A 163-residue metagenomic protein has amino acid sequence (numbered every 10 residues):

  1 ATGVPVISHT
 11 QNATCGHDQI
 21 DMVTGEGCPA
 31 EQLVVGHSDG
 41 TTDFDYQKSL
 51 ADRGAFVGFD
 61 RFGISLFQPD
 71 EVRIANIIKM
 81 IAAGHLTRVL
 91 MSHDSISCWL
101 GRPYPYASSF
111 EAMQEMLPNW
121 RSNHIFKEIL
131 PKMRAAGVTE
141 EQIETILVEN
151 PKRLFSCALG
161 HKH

Functional and structural regions predicted by a protein language model:
A1, F56, G63-L66: Active-site gating/metal-coordination segments in enzymes
A1-T41: Divalent metal-binding pocket/active-site signature
P5, T24-Q32, S49-G58, H85-T87: Glycine-enriched alpha-helix->loop->beta-strand junction motifs that scaffold or abut catalytic
Q11-A13, S38-T41, F62-I64, D94-C98: Active-site beta-loop-alpha junctions enriched in small/polar residues
T42-Y46, A75: Alpha-helical scaffolding within the catalytic cores of extracellular/periplasmic polymer-degrading hydrolases
R61, H85-S109, Q114-M116, I143: Short acidic/histidine-rich active-site segments
D70-I77: Charged helix-capping and loop-helix junction motifs
P118-H163: Mid-to-C-terminal alpha-helical segments outside catalytic/metal-binding sites
